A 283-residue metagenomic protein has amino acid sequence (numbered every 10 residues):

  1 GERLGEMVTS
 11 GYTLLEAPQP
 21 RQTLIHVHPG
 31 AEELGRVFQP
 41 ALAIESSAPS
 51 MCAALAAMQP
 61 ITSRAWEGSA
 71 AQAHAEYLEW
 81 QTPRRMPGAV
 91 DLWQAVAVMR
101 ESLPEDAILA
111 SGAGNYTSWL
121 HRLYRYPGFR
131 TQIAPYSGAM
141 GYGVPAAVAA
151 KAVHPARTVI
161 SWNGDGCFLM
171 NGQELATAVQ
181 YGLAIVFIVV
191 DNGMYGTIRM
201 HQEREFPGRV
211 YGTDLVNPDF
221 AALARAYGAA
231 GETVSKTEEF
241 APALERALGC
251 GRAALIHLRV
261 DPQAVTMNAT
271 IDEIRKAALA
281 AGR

Functional and structural regions predicted by a protein language model:
G1, H28, A110-G112, W162-N163 (+2 more regions): Short beta-strand segments
G1-A70: Glycine-rich, acidic loop regions that bind phosphate or pyrophosphate groups
G1-E6, S118-Y195: Thiamine diphosphate
R3, M7-L14, T237, A243-R283: Glycine/aspartate-rich loop-and-adjacent alpha/beta segment that forms the canonical ThDP
L34-P40, R130-P135, M170, R199-G212 (+1 more regions): Short beta-alpha connecting loops at secondary-structure transitions that line or flank enzyme active sites
L42-A43, M51, E203-A243: Conserved thiamine diphosphate
A71-A156: Active-site diphosphate/adenylate-binding microenvironment
